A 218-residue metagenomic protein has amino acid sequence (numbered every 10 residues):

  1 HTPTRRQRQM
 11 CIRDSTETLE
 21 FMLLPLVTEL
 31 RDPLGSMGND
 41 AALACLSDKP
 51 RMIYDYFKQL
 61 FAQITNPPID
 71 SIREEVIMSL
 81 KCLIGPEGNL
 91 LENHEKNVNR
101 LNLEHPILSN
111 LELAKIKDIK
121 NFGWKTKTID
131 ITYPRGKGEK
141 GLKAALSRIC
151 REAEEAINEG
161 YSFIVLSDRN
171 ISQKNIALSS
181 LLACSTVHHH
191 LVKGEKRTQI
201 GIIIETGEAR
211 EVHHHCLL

Functional and structural regions predicted by a protein language model:
H1-R8, I12: Single conserved hydrophobic/aromatic residue that forms the stacking wall/gate of nucleotide- or nucleobase-binding
R8, S162-F163, I200: The start of beta-strands in P-loop NTPase/AAA+ ATPase cores
P25-T28, D32-P33, A41-E195: Non-catalytic terminal/interface segments that mediate subunit docking, oligomerization, and allosteric communication
N170, T206-R210: Acidic, glycine-rich active-site loops and adjacent beta-strand->loop/helix elements that engage anionic groups
L191-T206: Short beta-strand/loop segments at the ligand-binding rim of alpha/beta enzyme cores
A209-L217: Catalytic cores of alpha/beta
